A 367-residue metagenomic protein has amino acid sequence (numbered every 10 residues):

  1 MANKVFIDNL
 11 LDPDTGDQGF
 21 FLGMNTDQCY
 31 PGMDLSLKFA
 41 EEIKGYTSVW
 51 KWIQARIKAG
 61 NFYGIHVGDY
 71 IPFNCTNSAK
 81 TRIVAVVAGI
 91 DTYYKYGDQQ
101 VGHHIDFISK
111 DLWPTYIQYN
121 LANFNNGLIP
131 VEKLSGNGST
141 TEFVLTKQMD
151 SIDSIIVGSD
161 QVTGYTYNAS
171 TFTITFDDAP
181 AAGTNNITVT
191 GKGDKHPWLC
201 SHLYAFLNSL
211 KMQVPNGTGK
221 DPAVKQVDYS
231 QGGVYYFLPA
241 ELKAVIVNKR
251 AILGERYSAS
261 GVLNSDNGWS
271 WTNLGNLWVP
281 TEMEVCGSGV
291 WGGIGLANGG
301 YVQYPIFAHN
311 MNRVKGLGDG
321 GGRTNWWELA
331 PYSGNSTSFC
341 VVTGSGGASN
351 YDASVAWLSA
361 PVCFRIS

Functional and structural regions predicted by a protein language model:
M1-L22, T190-K192: Short, low-complexity N-terminal tether/leader segments at secretion or assembly junctions of large, surface-exposed
V5, Q18-G19, K133, Q161-V162 (+2 more regions): Intrinsic disorder/low-complexity segments enriched in polar/small residues
F6, L10-T15, P130, T140 (+1 more regions): Intrinsically disordered, low-complexity regulatory regions of eukaryotic regulatory proteins
F6, V67, A79, V101 (+4 more regions): Solvent-exposed loop and beta-edge segments used for protein-protein assembly and interaction
N9, A79, G158-S159: Residue-level detection of beta-strand-connecting loop/turn positions
D12, T166-N168, T343: Acidic/polar residues at beta-strand termini and the immediately following turn/coil
F20-I129, T190-S367: Collagenous Gly-X-Y triple-helix signature in extracellular proteins
G127-G191: Extended beta-strand solenoid/passenger and fiber regions
